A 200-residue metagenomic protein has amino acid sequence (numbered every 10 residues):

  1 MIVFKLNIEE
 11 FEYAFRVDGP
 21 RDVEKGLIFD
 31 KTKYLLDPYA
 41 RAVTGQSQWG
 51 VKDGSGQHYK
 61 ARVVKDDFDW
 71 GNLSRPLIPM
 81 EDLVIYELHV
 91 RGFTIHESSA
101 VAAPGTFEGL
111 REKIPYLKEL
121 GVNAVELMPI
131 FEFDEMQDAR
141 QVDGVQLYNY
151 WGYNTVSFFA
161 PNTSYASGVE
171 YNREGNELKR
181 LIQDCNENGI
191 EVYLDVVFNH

Functional and structural regions predicted by a protein language model:
K5-E87, T94-S99: The feature marks proteins involved in alpha-glucan
N72-L77, I114-G121, I182-N186: Short amphipathic alpha-helices and their capping/turn segments at secondary-structure boundaries
V84-Y86, V125-L127, V192-L194: Hydrophobic faces of well-ordered beta-strands that scaffold small-molecule active sites in alpha/beta enzyme cores
R91-V125: A conserved hydrophobic secondary-structure block that centers on an alpha-helix together with its immediately flanking
S99-V101, T106, Q137-Q183, E187: Aromatic- and acidic-residue-enriched carbohydrate-binding clefts of CAZyme catalytic domains
L117-V145: Carboxylate/His-rich catalytic cores and anion/metal-binding grooves
F133, V196-H200: Aromatic-lined carbohydrate-binding surfaces of glycoside hydrolases
